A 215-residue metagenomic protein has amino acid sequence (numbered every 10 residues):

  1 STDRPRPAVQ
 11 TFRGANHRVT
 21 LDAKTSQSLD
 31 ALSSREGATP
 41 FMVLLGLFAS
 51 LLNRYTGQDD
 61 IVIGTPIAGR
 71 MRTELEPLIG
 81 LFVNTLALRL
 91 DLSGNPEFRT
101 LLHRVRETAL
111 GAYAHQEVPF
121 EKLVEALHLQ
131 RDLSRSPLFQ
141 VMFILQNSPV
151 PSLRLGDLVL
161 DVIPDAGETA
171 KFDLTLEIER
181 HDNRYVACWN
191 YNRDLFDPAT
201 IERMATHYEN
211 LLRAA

Functional and structural regions predicted by a protein language model:
T2-P5, R13-E202, R213-A214: Adenylate-forming
M204-H207: Short conserved active-site loop signatures built around small residues
